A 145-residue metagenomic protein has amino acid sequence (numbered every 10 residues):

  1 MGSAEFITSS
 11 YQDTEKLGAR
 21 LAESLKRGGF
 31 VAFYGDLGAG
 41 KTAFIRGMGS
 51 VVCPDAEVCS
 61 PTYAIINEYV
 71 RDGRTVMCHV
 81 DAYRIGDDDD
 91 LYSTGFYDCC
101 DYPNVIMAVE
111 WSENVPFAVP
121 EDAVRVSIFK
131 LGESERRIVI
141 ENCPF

Functional and structural regions predicted by a protein language model:
M1-R20: N-terminal pre-Walker A segment at the start of P-loop NTPase domains
G2-A4, C53, G86-L91, Y97-F145: Short phosphate-coordinating micro-motif centered on Lys-Gly-acidic
A22-G28: Phosphate-binding P-loop
V31-F33: Hydrophobic anchor at the beta1->P-loop junction of P-loop NTPases
D36: P-loop (Walker A) phosphate-binding loop of NTP-binding proteins
K41: Conserved lysine of the Walker
P54-Y69: Short beta-strand-centered segment that lines the nucleotide-binding/catalytic pocket of NTP-utilizing
